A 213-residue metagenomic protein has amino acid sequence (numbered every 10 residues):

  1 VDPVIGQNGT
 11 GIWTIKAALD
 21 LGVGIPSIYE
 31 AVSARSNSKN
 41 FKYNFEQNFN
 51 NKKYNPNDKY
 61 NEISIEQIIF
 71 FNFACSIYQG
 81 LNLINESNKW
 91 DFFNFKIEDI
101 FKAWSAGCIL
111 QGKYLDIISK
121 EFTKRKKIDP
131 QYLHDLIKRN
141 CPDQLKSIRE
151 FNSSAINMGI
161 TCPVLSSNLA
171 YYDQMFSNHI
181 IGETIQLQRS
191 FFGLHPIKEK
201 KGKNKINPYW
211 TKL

Functional and structural regions predicted by a protein language model:
V1-C162, K212-L213: C-terminal substrate-binding/catalytic lobe of Rossmann-fold NAD(P)-dependent dehydrogenases
P142, S147-L213: C-terminal amphipathic alpha-helical interaction region
